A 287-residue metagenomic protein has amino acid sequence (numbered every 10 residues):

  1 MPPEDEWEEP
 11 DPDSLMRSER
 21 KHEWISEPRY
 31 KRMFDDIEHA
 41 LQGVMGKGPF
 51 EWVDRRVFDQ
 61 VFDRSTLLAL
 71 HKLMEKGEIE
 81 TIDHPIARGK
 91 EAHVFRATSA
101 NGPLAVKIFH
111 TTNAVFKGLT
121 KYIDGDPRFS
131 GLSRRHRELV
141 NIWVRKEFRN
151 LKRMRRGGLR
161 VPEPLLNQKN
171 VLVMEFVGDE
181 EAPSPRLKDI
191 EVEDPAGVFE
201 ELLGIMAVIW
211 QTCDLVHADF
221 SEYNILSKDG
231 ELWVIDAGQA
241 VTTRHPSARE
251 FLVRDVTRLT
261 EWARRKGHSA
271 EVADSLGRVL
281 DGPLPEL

Functional and structural regions predicted by a protein language model:
P2-P3, G197-V198, W210-H217, K228-L287: C-lobe/activation-segment region of protein kinase-like
W7-H84: Juxta-kinase regulatory segment immediately upstream of eukaryotic protein kinase catalytic domains
F50, V57-P183: Conserved ATP-binding subdomain of kinase catalytic cores across diverse folds
H84, P164, D219-F220, A273: Residue-level detector of family-conserved "landmark" positions at structurally sensitive sites
H110, G178, E222, S227 (+1 more regions): Short, glycine/acidic-enriched loop or turn micro-motifs at the edges of active sites
T120, S184-D189, R244-P246: Short acidic, glycine/proline-rich loop/turn micro-motifs
R135-V161, N167-Q168, S184-A218, Y223 (+3 more regions): Conserved kinase catalytic-core helix
N170, N224, R278-L280: A glycine-rich phosphate-binding loop feature that marks nucleotide/adenosyl-phosphate handling sites
